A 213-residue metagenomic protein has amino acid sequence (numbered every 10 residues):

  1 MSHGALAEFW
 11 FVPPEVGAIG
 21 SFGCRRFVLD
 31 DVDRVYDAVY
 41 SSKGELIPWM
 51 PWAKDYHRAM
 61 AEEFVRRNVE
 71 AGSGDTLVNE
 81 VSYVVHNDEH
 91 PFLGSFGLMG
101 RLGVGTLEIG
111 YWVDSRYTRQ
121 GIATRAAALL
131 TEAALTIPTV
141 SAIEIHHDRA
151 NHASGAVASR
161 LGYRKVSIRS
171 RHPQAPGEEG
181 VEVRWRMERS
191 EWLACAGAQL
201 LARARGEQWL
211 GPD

Functional and structural regions predicted by a protein language model:
M1-R34, A38-E45, S82-D213: Acyl-donor (CoA/ACP) binding surface of acyl/acetyltransferases
I47, S73-L77, P212-D213: Residue-level signal for secondary-structure boundary elements
I47-R67: Conserved GNAT-fold acetyl-CoA-binding loop/helix
P51-W52, L77, Q174, L201: Sparse recognition of residues in long alpha-helices and their boundaries
Y56, N68-V84: A short helix-loop-beta-strand connector motif used in the catalytic cores of GNAT acetyltransferases and, in some
V65-V69, L130-T131: Short, well-ordered amphipathic alpha-helices
